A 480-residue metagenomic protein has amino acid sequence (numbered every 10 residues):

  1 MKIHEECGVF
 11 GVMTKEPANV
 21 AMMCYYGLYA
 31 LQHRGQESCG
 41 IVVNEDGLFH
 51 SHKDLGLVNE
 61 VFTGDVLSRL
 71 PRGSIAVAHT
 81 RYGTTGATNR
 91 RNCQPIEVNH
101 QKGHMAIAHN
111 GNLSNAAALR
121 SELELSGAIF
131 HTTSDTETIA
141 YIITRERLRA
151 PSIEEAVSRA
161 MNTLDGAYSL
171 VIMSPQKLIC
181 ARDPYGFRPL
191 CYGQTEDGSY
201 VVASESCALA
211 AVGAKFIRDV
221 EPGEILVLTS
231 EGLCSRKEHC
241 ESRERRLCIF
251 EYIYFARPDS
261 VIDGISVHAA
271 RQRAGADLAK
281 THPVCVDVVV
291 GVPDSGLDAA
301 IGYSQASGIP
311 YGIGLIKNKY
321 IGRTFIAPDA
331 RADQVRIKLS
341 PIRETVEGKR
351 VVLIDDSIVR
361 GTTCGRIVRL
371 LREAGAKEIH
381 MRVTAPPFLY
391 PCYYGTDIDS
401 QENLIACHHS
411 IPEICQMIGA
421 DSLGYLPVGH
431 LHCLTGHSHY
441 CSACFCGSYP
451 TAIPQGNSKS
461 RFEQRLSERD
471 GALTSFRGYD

Functional and structural regions predicted by a protein language model:
M1-P222, V227-V286, V292, E378: Conserved short alpha-helical segments that host acidic/polar catalytic motifs at enzyme active sites
T84-T85, N115, I179, F187-R188 (+7 more regions): Flexible loop/turn segments at secondary-structure boundaries
A128, R149-A150, P283-D287, Q305-G312 (+2 more regions): Secondary-structure transition/capping motifs at alpha-helix termini and the adjoining loop/turn into the next element
T132, E137-Y141, Y311-G322, M417-T435: A conserved beta-strand->alpha-helix junction
Y141-P151, P293, I301, Q305-R323: Amphipathic alpha-helical
M161, Q176, G213-D219, C240 (+2 more regions): PRPP-dependent phosphoribosyltransferase catalytic core
V289, G296-Y303, S307, Y311 (+2 more regions): Extended, hydrophobic alpha-helical segments in both membrane/secreted and soluble proteins
G308-V352, G361-T362, Y390-D399: Short, glycine/charge-rich flexible loops or terminal/linker lids adjacent to PRPP-binding catalytic cores
